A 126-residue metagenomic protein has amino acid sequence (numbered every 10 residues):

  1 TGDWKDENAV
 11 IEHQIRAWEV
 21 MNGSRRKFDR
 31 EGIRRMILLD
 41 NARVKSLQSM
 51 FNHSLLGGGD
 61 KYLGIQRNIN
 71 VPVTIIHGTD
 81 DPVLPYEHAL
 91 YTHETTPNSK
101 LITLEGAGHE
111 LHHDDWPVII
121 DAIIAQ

Functional and structural regions predicted by a protein language model:
T1-G64, V71: Alpha/beta-hydrolase
K5, L84, D114: Residue-level signal for the nucleotide or nucleotide-sugar donor/cofactor binding architecture
R67-I69, T95-T96: Short, conserved loop/helix-junction motifs that constitute active-site signature segments in enzyme catalytic cores
I69, I75-H77, D81: Short beta-strand/loop motif that positions the catalytic acidic residue of the alpha/beta-hydrolase fold
H77, H88, H109: Histidine-centered active-site/metal-ligand motif
P82-H88: Conserved alpha/beta-hydrolase "acid-adjacent" motif
S99-Q126: Catalytic active-site module of serine/aspartate enzymes centered on a nucleophile-bearing elbow/loop
